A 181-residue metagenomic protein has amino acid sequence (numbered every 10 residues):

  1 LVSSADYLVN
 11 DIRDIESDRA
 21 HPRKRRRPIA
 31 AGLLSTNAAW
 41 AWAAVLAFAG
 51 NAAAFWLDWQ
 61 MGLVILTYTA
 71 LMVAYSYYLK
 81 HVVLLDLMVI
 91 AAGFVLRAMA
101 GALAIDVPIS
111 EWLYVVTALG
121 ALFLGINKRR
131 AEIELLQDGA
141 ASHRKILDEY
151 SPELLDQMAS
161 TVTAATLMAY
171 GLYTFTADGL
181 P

Functional and structural regions predicted by a protein language model:
L1-R13, G62-Y75: Membrane-embedded alpha-helical segments that form the functional core of polytopic membrane enzymes, especially those
V2-P28, L85, I126-E134: Acidic (Asp/Glu-rich) catalytic motifs at the cytosolic membrane interface
I15, A20-I65, E111-L122, Q157-A169: Multi-pass membrane catalytic core of lipid/isoprenoid biosynthesis enzymes
A43-N51, T67-V73, G93-R97: Hydrophobic, membrane-inserted alpha-helices
Y77, V95-P181: C-terminal membrane-associated helical module and adjoining short loops/tails
V83-G93: Cytoplasmic-side transmembrane-helix entry/capping segments in multi-pass membrane proteins
